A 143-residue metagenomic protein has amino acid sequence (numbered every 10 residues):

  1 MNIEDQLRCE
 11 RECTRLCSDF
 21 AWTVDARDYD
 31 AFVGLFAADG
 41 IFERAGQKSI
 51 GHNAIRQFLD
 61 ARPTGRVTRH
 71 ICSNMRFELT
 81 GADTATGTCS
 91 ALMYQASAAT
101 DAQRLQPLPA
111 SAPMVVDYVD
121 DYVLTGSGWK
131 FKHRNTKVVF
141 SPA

Functional and structural regions predicted by a protein language model:
M1-D30, G34: Short, low-complexity N-terminal intrinsically disordered segments enriched in polar/charged residues
R11, R66-T68, S111-P113: Transmembrane beta-barrel outer-membrane domains
C17, I71-M75, R104, Y118: Short structured motifs
Y29-A98: A solvent-exposed, acidic/Ser-Thr-rich amphipathic alpha-helical stretch
T84-T86, A110-A143: Short beta-strand edge/turn micro-motifs at domain boundaries
A98-T100, P142-A143: Outer-membrane beta-barrel proteins
T100-L108: Short, surface-exposed loop/helix-turn segments at secondary-structure junctions that function as lids/hinges flanking
